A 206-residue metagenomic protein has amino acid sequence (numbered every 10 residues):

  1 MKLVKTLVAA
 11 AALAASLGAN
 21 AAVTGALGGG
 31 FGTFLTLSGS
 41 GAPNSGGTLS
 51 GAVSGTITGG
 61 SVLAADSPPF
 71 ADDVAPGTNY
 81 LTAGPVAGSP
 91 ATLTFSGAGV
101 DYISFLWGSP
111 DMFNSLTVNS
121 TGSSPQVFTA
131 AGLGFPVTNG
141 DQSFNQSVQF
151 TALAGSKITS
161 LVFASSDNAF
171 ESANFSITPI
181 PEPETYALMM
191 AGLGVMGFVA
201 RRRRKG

Functional and structural regions predicted by a protein language model:
M1-T24, N168-A200: Short, threonine-centered small-residue motifs that mark membrane-proximal processing/anchoring sites and TM-junction
A22-P90, P136, D141-Q146: N-terminal targeting leaders for non-cytosolic proteins
G25-G29, G39, V127-P179: Terminal, low-complexity interaction segments
G84-G97, M112-F113: Short beta-strands within extracellular/lumenal beta-sheet-rich domains
F95-G97, W107-S109, S120, S165: Non-cytosolic beta-sheet module surface loops
G97-S104, I158: Extended extracellular/luminal ectodomain segments enriched in beta-structured repeat modules
F113-S123: Short, surface-exposed beta-strand/strand-loop-strand elements in extracellular ectodomains
R203-G206: Short, charged juxtamembrane terminal tails flanking transmembrane helices
